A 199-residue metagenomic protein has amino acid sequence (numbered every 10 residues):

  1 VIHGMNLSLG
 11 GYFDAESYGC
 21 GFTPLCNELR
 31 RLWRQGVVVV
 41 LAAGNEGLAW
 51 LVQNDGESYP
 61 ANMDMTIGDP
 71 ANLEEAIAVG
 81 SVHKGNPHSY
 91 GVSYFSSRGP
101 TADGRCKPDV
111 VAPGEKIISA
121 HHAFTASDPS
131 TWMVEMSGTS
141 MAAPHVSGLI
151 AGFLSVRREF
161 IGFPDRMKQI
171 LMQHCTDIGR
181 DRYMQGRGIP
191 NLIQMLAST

Functional and structural regions predicted by a protein language model:
V1-E75, N86, A102-R105, F124-A143 (+1 more regions): Substrate-binding/access-modulating region of protease and related hydrolase catalytic domains
H3-G4, G114-Y183: Hydrolase catalytic cores
C26, D64-I67, V92, A143-I150 (+3 more regions): Extracytoplasmic/secreted envelope proteins and their assembly/folding machinery, especially bacterial periplasmic
G44, L192-T199: Secreted peptidase-domain scaffold signal
E74, H88, S93-S119, A126: Internal glycine-rich alpha/beta core junctions
V79: Alpha-helical segment proximal to the catalytic Tyr-Lys
V82: Carbohydrate-associated surface elements
G186-I189: Fold-level recognition of mixed alpha/beta catalytic cores in primary-metabolism enzymes, strongest
